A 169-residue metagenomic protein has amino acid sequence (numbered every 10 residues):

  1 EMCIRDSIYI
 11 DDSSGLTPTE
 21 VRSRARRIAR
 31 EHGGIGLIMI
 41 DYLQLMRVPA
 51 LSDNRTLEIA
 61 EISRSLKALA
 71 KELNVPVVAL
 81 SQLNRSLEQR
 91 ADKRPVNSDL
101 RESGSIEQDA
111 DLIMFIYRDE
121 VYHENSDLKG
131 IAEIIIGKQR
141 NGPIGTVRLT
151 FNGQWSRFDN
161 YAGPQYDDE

Functional and structural regions predicted by a protein language model:
M2-I4: Short, small-residue-biased leader/transition segments that mark boundaries at the very start of proteins
Y9-D11, G15-P18, R22-I35, R64-N74 (+1 more regions): C-terminal regions of RecA-like/P-loop NTPase motor modules
R27, I35-L80: Helical hairpin unit composed of two closely spaced alpha helices linked by a short loop
